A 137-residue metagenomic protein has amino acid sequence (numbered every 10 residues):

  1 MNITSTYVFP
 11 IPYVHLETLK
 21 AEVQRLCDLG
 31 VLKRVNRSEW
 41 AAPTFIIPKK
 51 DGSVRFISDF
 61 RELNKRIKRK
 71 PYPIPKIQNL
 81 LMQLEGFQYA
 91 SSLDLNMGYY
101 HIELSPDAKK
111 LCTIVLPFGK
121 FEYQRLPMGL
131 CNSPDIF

Functional and structural regions predicted by a protein language model:
M1-T4, I47-R55, L84, L93-Q124 (+1 more regions): Reverse-transcriptase-like RNA-dependent polymerase core
M1-Y72, G119-K120: Reverse-transcribing Pol proteins
T18-A21, N79, I136: Acidic, Ser/Thr-rich intrinsically disordered and amphipathic helical segments
L26, T44, D59, L80 (+3 more regions): Conserved hydrophobic/aromatic pocket- or pore-lining residues that grip, position, or stack substrates in active sites
R34-N36, Q88, S92-N96: Conserved pre-catalytic core of RNA-dependent polymerases
K65, Y72-K76, G129-F137: Active-site beta-loop-alpha junctions of metal-dependent nucleic acid enzymes, especially the RNase H-like/DDE
N79-Q88: Metal-dependent nuclease catalytic cores in nucleic-acid-processing enzymes, especially RNase H-like/related
